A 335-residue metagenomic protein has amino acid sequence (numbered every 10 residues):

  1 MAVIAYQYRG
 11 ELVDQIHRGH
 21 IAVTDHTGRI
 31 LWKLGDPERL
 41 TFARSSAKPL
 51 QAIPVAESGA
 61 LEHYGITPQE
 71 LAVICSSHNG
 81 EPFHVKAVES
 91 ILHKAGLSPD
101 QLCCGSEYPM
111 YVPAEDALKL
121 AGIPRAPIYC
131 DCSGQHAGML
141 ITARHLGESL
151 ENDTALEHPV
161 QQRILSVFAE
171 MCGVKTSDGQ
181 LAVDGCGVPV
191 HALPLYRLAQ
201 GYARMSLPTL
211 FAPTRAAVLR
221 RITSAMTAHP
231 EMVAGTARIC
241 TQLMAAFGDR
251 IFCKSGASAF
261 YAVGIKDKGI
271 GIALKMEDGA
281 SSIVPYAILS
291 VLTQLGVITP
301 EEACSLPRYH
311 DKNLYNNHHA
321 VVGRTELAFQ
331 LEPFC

Functional and structural regions predicted by a protein language model:
M1-E38: Beta-lactamase-like hydrolase cores
E11-V13, Y129, R250-K254: Short Gly/Pro-enriched turn/cap motifs at secondary-structure boundaries
I16-I21, A137, L165, S258-Y261: Short glycine-rich loop/turn motifs
L34-F42, I74-H78, G122-C130, A182-P189 (+1 more regions): A short glycine/serine-rich beta->alpha loop
R44-L61: Active-site SXXK
E57-Y64, A95-D100, L146-N152, H158-L165 (+4 more regions): Bacterial peptidoglycan biogenesis and beta-lactam-recognition machinery
T67-V174, D178: Active-site-adjacent helix/loop patches that line small-molecule binding or acyl-intermediate pockets
A203-C335: Structured C-terminal helix/loop/strand segments within mature extracytoplasmic catalytic/sensor domains
